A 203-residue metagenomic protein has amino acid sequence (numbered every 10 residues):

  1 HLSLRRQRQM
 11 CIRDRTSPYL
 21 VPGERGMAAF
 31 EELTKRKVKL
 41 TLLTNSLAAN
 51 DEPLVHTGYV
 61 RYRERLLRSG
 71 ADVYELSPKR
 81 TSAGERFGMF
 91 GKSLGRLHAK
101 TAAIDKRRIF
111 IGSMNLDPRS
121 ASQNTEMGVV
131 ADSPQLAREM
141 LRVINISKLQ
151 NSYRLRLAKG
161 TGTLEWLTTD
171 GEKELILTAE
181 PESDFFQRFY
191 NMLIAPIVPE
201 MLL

Functional and structural regions predicted by a protein language model:
H1, L20-L203: PLD/PLD-like phosphodiesterase catalytic module centered on the HKD motif
H1-R8, I12: Single conserved hydrophobic/aromatic residue that forms the stacking wall/gate of nucleotide- or nucleobase-binding
D14-S17: Short catalytic-loop micro-motif centered on adjacent basic/acidic residues
